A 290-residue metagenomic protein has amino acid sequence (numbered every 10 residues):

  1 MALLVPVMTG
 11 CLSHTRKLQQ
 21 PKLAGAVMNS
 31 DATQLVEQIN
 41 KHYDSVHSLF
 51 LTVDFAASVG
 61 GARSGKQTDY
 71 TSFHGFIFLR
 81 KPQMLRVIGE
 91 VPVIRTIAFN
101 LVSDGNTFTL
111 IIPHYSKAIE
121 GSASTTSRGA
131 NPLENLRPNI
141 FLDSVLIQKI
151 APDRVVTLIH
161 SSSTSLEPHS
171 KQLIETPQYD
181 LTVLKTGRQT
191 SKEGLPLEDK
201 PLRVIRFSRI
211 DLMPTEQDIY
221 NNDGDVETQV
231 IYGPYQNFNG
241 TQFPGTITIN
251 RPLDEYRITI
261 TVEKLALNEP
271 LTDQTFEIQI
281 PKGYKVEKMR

Functional and structural regions predicted by a protein language model:
M1-C11: Sec-dependent bacterial lipoprotein signal peptides
C11-T71, K285-R290: N-terminal leader/targeting segments and the immediate start of mature chains
L12-S13, T157-G283, E287-R290: Gly/Pro-enriched, hydrophobic low-complexity segments that function as extracytoplasmic propeptides/linkers
Q38-I39, H74-L79, L101, V230-N237: Extended lipid/amphipathic-ligand handling interfaces
F55-N100: Post-signal peptide N-terminal segment of secreted/secretory-pathway proteins
A56-G60, P92-I94, N106, P113-Y115 (+2 more regions): Hydrophobic lipid-interacting interfaces of membrane-associated proteins
P82-D143, Y284: An acidic-aromatic
Y115-V183: A charged, solvent-exposed segment within the mature domains of Sec-exported extracytoplasmic proteins
